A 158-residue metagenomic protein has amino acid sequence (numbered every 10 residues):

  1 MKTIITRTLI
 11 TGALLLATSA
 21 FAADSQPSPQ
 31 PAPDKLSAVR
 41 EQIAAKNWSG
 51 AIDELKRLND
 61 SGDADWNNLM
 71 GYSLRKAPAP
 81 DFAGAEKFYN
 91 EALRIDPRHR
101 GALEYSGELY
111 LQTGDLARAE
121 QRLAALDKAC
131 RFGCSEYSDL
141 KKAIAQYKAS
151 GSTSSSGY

Functional and structural regions predicted by a protein language model:
A23-A32, E120-Y158: Terminal, low-structured helical/coil segments at or just beyond the last alpha-helical repeat
P31-L58, R75: Alpha-helical segment of the N-proximal tetratricopeptide repeat
Q42, L74-K76, Y110, K148: Residue at a conserved register position within TPR or TPR-like alpha-solenoid repeats
A45-G50, P78-N90, G114-R122: Structural signature of tandem alpha-helical TPR/SEL1-like repeats, specifically the intra-repeat loop/turn
L58-S61, I95, K128-F132: Structural marker of alpha-solenoid helical repeat scaffolds
W66-N68, A102, E136: TPR alpha-solenoid repeat register
L69-M70, Y105, D139-A143: Canonical tetratricopeptide repeat
